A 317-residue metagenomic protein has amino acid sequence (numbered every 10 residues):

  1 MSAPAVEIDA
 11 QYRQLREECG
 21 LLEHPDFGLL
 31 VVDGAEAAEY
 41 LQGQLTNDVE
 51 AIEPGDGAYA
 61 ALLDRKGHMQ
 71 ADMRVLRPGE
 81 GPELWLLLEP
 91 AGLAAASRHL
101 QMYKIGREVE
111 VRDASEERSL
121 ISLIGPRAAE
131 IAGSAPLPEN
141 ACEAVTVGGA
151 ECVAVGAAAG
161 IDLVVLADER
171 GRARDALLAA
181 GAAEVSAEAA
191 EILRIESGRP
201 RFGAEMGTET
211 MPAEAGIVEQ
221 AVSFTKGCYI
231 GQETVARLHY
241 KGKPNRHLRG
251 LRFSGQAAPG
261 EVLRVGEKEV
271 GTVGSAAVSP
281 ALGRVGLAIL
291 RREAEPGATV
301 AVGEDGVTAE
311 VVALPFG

Functional and structural regions predicted by a protein language model:
M1-Q70, R77-E80: Acidic, proline/glycine-enriched N-terminal capping motif
I8-E17, A60-D72, K104-R107, A144-V153 (+1 more regions): Short amphipathic beta-strand starts and helix->beta connectors
G20-L22, L29, R74-P200: Acidic, low-complexity central loop/insert segments
G34, L86, L123-G125, L163 (+4 more regions): Residue-level signal for inorganic ion chemistry
L45-E50, A91, L100-I105, L177-A182 (+3 more regions): Short, solvent-exposed amphipathic alpha-helical segments in soluble enzyme and RNA/protein-processing domains
M73, T210, A215-S223, C228-Q232 (+1 more regions): Glycine-rich, small/acidic residue-mixed loop/short-helix segments
L193-G216, A257: Short, conserved active-site entrance elements at the starts or edges of catalytic domains
